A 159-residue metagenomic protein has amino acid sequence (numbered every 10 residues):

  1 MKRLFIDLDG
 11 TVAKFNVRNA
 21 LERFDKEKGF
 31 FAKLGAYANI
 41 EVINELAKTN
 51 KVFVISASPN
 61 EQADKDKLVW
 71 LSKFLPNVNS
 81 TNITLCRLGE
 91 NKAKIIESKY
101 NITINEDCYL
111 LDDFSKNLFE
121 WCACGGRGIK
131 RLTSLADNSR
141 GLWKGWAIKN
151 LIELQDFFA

Functional and structural regions predicted by a protein language model:
K2-N16: Asp-based phosphoryl-transfer active-site loop
D7, I55-A57, L111: Short hydrophobic segments within beta-strands
A13-N16, E61-K65, K92-K94, N117-E120 (+1 more regions): Short catalytic/ligand-binding loop motif for oxyanion handling, primarily in non-cytosolic enzymes, centered on
E22-F53, E61-K65: Short, acidic loop-to-helix structural element flanking the phosphoryl-transfer center in phosphate-processing enzymes
A57-E106: Substrate-recognition "cap/lid" segment bordering the active-site pocket of phosphatases
K94-T103, W146-A159: Short amphipathic alpha-helix with an adjacent loop that forms part of the alpha/beta core around
N105-K149: Acidic, Mg2+-coordinating phosphoryl-transfer loop and its flanking beta/alpha structural elements, shared across
